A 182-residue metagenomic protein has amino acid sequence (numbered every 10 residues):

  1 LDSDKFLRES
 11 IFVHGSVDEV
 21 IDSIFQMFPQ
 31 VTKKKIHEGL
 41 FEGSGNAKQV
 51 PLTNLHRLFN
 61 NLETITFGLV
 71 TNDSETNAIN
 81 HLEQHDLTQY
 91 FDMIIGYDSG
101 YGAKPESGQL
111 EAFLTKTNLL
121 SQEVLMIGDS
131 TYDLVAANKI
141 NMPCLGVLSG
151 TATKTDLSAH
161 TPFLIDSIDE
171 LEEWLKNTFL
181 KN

Functional and structural regions predicted by a protein language model:
L1-G43: A metal-dependent, Asp-based hydrolase signature
I11, G45-N46, S99-Y101: Short histidine/acidic/glycine/proline-rich micro-motifs that form metal- and phosphate-coordinating active-site loops
V13, V17-D18, N54, G68 (+4 more regions): Glycine-centered flexibility sites
H14-D18, Q30-V31, E42-L69, E75-I79 (+1 more regions): Short, acidic loop-to-helix structural element flanking the phosphoryl-transfer center in phosphate-processing enzymes
I24-F28, R57-T64, T117, L157-S158: Alpha-helix C-terminal capping segments
M27-Q30, N46, N177, K181: A structural signal for alpha-helix termini and helix-coil/disorder junctions
F28-V31, Q49, S121, I165: Residues at alpha-helix boundaries and short interhelical turns
S74-E75, I79-N182: Asp-based, Mg2+/Mn2+-dependent phosphohydrolase catalytic module
